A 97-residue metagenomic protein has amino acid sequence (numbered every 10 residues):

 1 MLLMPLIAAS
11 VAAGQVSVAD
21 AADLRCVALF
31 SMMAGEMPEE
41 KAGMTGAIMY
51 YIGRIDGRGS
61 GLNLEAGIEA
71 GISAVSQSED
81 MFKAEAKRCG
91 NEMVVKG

Functional and structural regions predicted by a protein language model:
M1-Q15: Classic N-terminal secretory signal peptides
I7, S31-M32, V94: Residue-level marker of positions within ordered structural domains that often coincide with functionally constrained
A12-Q15, A19, C89, V95: Charged interaction segments
Q15-G61: Short N-proximal segments of mature Sec-exported proteins
K41-G97: Compact alpha-helical subdomains of small soluble proteins
